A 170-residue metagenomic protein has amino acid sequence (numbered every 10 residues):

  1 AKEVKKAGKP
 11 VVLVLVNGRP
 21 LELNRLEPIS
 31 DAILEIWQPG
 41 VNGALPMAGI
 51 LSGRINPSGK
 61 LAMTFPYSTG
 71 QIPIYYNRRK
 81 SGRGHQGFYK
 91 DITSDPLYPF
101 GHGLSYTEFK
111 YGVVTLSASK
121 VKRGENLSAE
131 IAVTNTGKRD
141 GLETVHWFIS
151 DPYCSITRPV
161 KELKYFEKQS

Functional and structural regions predicted by a protein language model:
A1-K5: Cysteine protease catalytic core and zymogen-processing segment of caspase-like enzymes
K6-V11, S30: A short helix->loop->beta-strand "cap" motif at the edges of active sites that frequently abuts
V16-L142, F148-R158: Secreted, periplasmic, or luminal enzymes acting at the cell surface/secretory milieu
S155-S170: Intrinsically disordered, low-complexity Pro/Gly/Ser/Thr-rich segments with frequent PxxP/GP/PP motifs and embedded
